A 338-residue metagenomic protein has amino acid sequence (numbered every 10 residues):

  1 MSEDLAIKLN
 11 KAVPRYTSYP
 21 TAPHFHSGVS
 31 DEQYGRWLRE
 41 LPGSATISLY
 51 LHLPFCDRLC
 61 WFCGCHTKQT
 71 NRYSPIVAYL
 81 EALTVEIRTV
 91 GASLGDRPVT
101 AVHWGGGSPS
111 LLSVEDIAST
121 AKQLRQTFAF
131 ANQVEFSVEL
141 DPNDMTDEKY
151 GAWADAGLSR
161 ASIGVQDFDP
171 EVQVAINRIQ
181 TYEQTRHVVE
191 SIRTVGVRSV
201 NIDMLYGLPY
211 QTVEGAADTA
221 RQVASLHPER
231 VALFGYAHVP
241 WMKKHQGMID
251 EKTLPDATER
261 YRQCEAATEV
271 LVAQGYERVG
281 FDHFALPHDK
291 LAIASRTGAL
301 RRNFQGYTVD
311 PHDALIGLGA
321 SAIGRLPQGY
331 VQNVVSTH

Functional and structural regions predicted by a protein language model:
M1-I47: Flexible, acidic/Gly-rich N-terminal and inter-domain linker regions that tether and position cofactor-handling modules
A6-N10, R58, Y236-P240: Short, compositionally biased low-complexity segments
T21-H24, L59, Q69: A short secondary-structure junction motif
R39-T46, Q69-S93, R97-H338: C-terminal scaffold of the Radical SAM
L51-T67: Local cysteine-cluster metal-coordination motifs and their immediate loop/turn environment, predominantly Fe-S cluster
